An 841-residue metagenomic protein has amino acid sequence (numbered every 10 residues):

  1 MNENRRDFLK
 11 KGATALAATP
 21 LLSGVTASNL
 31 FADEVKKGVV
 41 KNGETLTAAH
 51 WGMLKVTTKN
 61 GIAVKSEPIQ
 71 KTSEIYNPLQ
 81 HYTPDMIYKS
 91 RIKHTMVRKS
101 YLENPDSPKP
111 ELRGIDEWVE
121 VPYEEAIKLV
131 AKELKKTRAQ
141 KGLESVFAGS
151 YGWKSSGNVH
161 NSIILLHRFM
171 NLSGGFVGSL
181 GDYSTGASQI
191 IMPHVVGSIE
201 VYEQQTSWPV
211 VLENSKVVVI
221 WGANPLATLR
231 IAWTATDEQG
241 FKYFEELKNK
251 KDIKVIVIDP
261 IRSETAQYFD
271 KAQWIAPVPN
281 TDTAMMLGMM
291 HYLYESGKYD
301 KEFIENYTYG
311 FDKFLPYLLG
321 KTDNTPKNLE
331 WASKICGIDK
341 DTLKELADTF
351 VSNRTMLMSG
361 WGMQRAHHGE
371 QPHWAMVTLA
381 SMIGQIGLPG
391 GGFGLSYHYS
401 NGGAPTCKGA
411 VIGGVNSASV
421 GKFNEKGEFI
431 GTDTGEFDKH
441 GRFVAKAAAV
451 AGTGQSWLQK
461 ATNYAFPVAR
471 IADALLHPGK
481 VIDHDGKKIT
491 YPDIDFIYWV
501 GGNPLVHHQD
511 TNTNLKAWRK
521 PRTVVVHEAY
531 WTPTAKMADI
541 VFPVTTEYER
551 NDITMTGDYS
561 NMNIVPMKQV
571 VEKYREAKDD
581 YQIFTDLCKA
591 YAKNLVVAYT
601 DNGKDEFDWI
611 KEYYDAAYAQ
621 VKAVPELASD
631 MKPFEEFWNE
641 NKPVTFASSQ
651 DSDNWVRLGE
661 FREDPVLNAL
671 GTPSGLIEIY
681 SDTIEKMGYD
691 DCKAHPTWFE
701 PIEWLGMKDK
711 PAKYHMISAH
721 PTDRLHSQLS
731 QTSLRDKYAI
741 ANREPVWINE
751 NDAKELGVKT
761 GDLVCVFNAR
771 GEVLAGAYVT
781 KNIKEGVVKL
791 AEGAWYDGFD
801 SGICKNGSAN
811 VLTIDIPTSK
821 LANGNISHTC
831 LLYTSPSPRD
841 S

Functional and structural regions predicted by a protein language model:
N2-K298, G421-G435, D586-L587, K593 (+3 more regions): N-terminal export/assembly segments and adjacent metallocofactor-ligating motifs of anaerobic energy-metabolism
L102-E125, K298-I338, N424-A461, V570-S674 (+2 more regions): N-terminal leader/propeptide and maturation segments of large enzyme subunits in energy/redox metabolism and hydrolases
G149-G157, A332-I335, G360-H368, Y399-N401 (+1 more regions): Conserved short loop/turn motifs at secondary-structure junctions
S162-I258, T283-L287, S381-K536, T546 (+2 more regions): Extended redox/cofactor-interaction regions of prokaryotic respiratory oxidoreductases
G178-S179, Y299-E302, T342-L343, M356-M358 (+7 more regions): Acidic/polar loop patches that form or flank catalytic/metal-binding clefts of enzymes that bind anionic ligands
K271-A276, E549, M562-K573: Short beta-alpha connecting loops at secondary-structure transitions that line or flank enzyme active sites
P533-P566: Flexible glycine/proline-rich, aromatic-decorated loop/lid segments
V570, D579-F637, S727, T732-W747 (+2 more regions): Long, contiguous, secondary-structure-rich segments that constitute the structural scaffold of globular domains
